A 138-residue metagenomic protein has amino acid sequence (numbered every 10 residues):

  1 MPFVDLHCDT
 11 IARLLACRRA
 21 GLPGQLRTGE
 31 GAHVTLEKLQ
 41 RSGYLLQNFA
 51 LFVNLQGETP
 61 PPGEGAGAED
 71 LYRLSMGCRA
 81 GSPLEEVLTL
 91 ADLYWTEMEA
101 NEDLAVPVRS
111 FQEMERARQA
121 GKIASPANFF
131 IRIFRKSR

Functional and structural regions predicted by a protein language model:
M1-R138: N-terminal hydrophobic targeting/anchoring segments and the immediately downstream early-domain regions of hydrolases
